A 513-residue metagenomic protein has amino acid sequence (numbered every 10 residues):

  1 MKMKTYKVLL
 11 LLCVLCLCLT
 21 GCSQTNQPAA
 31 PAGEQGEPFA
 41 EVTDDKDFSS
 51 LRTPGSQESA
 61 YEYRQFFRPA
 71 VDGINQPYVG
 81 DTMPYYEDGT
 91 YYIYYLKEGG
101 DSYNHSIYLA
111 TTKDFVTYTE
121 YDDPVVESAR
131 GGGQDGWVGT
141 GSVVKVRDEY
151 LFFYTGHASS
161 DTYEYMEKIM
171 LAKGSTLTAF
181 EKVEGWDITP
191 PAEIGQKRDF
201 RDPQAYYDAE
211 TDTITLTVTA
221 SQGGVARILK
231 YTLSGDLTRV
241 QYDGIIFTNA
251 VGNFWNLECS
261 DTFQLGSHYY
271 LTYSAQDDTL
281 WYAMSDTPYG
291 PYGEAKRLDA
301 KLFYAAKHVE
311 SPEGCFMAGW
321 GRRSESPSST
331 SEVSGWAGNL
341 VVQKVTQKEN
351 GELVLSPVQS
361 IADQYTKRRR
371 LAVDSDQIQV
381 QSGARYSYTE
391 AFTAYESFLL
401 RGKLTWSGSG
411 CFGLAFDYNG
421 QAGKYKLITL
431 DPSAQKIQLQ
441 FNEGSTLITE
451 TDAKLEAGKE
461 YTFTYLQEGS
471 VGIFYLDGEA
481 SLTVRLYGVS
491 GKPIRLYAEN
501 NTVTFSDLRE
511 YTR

Functional and structural regions predicted by a protein language model:
M1-L9: Bacterial N-terminal signal peptides that target proteins for export
L17-G21: C-terminal motif of bacterial Sec signal peptides marking the signal peptidase cleavage site
C22-R513: Carbohydrate-active catalytic/glycan-binding domains of CAZyme proteins, especially the secreted or lumenal ectodomains
